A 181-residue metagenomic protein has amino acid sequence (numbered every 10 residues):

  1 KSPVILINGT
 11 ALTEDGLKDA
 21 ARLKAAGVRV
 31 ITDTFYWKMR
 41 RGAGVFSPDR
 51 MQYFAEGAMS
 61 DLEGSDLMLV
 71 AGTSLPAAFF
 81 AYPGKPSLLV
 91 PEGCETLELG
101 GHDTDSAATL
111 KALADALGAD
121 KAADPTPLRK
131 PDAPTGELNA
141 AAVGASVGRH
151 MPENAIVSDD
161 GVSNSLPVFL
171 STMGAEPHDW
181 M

Functional and structural regions predicted by a protein language model:
S2-T13, V147: Active-site donor-nucleotide binding/catalytic segment of nucleotide-sugar enzymes
L6-N8, I31, A71, S158-D160: Short hydrophobic segments within beta-strands
G9-D15, G136-A141: Active-site glycine- and acidic-residue-rich loops that bind and position anionic ligands or nucleotide-like cofactors
G9-L12, Y36, T73-P76, V162-N164: Short glycine-rich anion-binding loops that position phosphate/pyrophosphate groups of nucleotides and phosphorylated
A11-L12, L17-A25, T34, L166-M181: Thiamine diphosphate
V30-D132: Glycine-rich, acidic loop regions that bind phosphate or pyrophosphate groups
D124-M181: Active-site diphosphate/adenylate-binding microenvironment
